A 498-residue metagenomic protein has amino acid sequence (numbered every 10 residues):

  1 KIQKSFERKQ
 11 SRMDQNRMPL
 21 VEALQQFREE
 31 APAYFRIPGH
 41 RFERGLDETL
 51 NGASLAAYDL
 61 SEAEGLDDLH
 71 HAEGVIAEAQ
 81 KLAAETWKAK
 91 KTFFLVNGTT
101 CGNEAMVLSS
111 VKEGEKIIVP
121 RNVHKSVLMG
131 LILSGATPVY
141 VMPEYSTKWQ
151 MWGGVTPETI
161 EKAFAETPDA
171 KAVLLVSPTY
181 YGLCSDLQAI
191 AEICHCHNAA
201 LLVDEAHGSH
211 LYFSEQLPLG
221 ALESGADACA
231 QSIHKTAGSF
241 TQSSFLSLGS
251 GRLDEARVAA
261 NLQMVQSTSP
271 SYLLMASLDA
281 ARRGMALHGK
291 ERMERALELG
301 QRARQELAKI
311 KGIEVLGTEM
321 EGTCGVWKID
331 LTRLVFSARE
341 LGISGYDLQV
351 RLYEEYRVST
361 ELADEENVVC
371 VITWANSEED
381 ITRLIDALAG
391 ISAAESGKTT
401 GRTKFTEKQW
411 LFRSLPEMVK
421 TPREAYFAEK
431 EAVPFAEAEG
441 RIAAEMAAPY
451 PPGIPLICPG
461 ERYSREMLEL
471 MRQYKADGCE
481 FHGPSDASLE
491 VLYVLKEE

Functional and structural regions predicted by a protein language model:
K1-K4, R8, K398: Charged/polar low-complexity intrinsically disordered segments
R8-G74, P451-P452: N-terminal "arm"/small-domain region of PLP-dependent enzymes with the aminotransferase-like
L20-Q25, T49-L50, A89, T99-E319: Conserved PLP-enzyme active-site core in the AAT-like
F42, Y180, H234-T236, G251-L253 (+5 more regions): Short, glycine-/Ser/Thr-/acidic-enriched flexible segments
A56-C101: Conserved N-terminal alpha-helix of the aminotransferase class I/II PLP-enzyme fold
F93-L95, V173-V176, V335, V369-T373: Short glycine-rich or small-residue beta-strand-to-loop segments that form or flank ligand, phosphate, metal/Fe-S
R302-P484: Conserved C-terminal alpha-helix-loop-beta "cap" of PLP-dependent enzymes that closes/shapes the active-site mouth
E480-E498: Charge-dense polyanion-binding interfaces
